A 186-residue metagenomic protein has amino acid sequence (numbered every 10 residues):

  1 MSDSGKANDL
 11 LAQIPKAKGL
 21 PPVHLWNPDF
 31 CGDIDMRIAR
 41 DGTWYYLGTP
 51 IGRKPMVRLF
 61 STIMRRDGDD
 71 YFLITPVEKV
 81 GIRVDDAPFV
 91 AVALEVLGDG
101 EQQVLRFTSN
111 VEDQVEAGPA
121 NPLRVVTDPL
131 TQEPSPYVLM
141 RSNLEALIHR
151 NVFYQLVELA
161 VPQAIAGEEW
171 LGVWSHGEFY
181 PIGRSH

Functional and structural regions predicted by a protein language model:
M1-H186: Long, non-globular segments of proteins
